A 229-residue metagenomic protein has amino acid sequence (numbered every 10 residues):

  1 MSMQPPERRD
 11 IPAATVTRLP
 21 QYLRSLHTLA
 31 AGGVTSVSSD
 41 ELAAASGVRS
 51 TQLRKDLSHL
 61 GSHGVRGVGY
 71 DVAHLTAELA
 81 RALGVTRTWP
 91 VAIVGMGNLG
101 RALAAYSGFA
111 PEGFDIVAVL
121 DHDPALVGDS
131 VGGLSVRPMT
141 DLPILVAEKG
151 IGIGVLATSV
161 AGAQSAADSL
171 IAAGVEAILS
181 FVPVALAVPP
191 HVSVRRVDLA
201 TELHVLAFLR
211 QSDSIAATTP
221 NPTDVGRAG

Functional and structural regions predicted by a protein language model:
M1-T35: Extreme N-terminal segment that seeds HTH/winged-HTH DNA-binding domains in transcriptional regulators
Y22-A30, G132-G229: Phosphate-bearing ligand-interacting subdomains that bind or position ATP/ADP/UDP/GDP/NAD(P) or nucleotide-linked
S36, D40, A44-V91: HTH-adjacent hinge/linker in prokaryotic transcriptional regulators
M96: Glycine-rich Rossmann-fold phosphate-binding loop(s) that bind the pyrophosphate of adenine dinucleotide cofactors
L99: Hydrophobic/small residue at the entry helix of a nucleotide-binding pocket
G108: Basic, low-complexity intrinsically disordered segments
P111-G132: NAD(P)-binding Rossmann-fold cofactor-contacting core
